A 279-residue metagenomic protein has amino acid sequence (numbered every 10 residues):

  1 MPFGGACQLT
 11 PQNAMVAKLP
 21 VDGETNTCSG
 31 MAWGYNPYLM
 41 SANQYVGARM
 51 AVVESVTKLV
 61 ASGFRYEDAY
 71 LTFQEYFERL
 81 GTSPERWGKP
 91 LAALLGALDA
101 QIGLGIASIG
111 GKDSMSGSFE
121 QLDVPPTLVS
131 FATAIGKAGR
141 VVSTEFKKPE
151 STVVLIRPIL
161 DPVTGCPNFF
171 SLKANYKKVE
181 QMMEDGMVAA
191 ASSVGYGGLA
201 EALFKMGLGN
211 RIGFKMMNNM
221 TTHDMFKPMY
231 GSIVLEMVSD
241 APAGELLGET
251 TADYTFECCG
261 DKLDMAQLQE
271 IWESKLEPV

Functional and structural regions predicted by a protein language model:
M1-N168: Glycine-rich phosphate/pyrophosphate-binding loop regions near the starts of catalytic domains
Y45-G47, E145-P149, F170-S171, L203-R211 (+1 more regions): Short, solvent-exposed amphipathic alpha-helical segments in soluble enzyme and RNA/protein-processing domains
G47, A51-E54, A174-K178, A202: Well-ordered alpha-helical segments embedded in enzymatic catalytic cores
R86, P90-A100, L104, I109 (+3 more regions): Glycine-/charge-enriched secondary-structure boundary and capping motifs
T164-E180: Short, compositionally biased
